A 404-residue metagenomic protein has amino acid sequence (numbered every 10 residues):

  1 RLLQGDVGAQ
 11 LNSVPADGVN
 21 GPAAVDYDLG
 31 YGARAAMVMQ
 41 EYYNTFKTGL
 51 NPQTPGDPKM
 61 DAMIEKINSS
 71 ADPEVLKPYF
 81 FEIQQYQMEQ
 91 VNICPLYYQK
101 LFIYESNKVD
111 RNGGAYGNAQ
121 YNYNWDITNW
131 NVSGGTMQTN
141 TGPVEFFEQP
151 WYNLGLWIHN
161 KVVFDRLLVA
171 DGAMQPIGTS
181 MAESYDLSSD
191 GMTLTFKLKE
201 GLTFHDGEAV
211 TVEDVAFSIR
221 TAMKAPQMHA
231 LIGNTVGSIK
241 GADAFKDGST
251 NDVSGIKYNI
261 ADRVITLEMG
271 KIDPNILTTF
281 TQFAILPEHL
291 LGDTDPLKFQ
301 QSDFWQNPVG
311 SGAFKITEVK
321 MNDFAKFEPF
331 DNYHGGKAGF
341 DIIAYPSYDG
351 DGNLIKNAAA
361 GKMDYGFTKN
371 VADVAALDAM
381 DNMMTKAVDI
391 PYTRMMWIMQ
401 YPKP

Functional and structural regions predicted by a protein language model:
L3-Q4, G8, T221, S302-W305 (+1 more regions): Ligand-site clamp/hinge motif
G8-Y27, G207-A209, D214, G352-M363 (+1 more regions): Short helices/loops that flank or line small-molecule/ion binding pockets
V19-P143, I158-K161, K320: Detector for C-terminal structural segments
T48-L50, P55, I64-E65, Q99-K100 (+2 more regions): A bilobed periplasmic-binding-protein/Venus flytrap-type ligand-binding module shared by bacterial periplasmic
S70-V91, T211-R220, D262-E268, G312-A313 (+3 more regions): Alpha-helical secondary-structure segments
N140-S189, V309: N-terminal lobe/hinge region of extracytoplasmic solute-binding protein
E183-L231, T266, N357: Aromatic- and charge-enriched surface segment that lines or borders ligand/interaction sites
K197, I232-D293: Surface-exposed binding/hinge segments that line and control ligand-binding clefts or catalytic entry sites
